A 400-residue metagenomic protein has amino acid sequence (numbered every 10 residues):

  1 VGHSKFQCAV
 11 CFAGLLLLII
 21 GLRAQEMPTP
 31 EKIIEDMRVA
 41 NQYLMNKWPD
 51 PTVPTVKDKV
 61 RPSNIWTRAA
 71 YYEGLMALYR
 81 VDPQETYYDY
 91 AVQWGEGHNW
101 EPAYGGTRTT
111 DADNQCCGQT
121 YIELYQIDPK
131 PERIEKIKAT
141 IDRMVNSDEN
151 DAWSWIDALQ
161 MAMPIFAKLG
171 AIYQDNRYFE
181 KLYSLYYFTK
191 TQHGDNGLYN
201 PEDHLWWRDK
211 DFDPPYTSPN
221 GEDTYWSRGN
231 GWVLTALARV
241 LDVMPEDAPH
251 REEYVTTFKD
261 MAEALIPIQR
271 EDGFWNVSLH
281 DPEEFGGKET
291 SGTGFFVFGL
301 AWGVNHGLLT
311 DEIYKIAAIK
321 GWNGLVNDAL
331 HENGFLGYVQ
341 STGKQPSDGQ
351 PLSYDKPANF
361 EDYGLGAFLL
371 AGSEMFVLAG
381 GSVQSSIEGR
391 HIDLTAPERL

Functional and structural regions predicted by a protein language model:
V1-C11: Bacterial N-terminal signal peptides that target proteins for export
V10-I19: Bacterial N-terminal signal peptides
M27-A69, V81-G118, L124-D128, E132-I137 (+3 more regions): CBM-like carbohydrate-recognition segments
R133-F166: Asp-box/WD-like beta-propeller blade repeats and closely related beta-sheet repeat scaffolds
I156-D157, A167-L279, G286-V297, L309-G343 (+3 more regions): Extended ligand-binding clefts on enzyme/binding-domain cores
S385-L400: Residue-level detector of functionally pivotal "anchor" positions at catalytic/ligand-binding pockets or at interdomain
